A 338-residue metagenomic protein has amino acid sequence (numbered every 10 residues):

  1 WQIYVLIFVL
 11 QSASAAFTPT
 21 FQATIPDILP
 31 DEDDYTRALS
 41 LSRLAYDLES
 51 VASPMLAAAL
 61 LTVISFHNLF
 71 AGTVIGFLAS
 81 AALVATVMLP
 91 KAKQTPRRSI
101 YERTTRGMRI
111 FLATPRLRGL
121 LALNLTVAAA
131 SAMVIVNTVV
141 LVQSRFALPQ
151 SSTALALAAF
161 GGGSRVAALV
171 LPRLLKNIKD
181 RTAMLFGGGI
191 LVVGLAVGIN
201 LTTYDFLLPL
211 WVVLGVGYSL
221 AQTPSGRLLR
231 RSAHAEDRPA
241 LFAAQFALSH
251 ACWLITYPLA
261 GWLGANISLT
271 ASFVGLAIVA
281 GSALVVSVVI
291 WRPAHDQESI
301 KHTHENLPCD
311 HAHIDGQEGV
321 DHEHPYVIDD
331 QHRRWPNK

Functional and structural regions predicted by a protein language model:
W1, V5, V9, A71 (+4 more regions): Alpha-helical transmembrane segments of multi-pass inner-membrane proteins, especially transporters/permeases
Q2-T62, G119, V127-I135, F160 (+2 more regions): Substrate-agnostic recognition of the 12-TM MFS/MFS-like secondary transporter fold
Y4-V5, F70-A71, R118-A122, L185-F186 (+2 more regions): Hydrophobic alpha-helical transmembrane segments
S12, F17, S80-L83, A283-V286: Transmembrane alpha-helical segments that form the membrane-embedded catalytic/substrate-channel core of multi-pass
F21-A23, D27-I28, F70-I100, V289-S299: Helix-loop junctions on the cytosolic side of multi-pass membrane transporters, especially the intracellular loop
S65, T105, L112, T138 (+1 more regions): C-terminal transmembrane bundle of multi-pass solute transporters/carriers
P90-A122: Juxtamembrane intracellular "pre-TM" segments in multi-pass secondary transporters
I290-K338: Intrinsic disorder in cytosolic terminal tails and internal cytosolic loops of multi-pass membrane transporters
